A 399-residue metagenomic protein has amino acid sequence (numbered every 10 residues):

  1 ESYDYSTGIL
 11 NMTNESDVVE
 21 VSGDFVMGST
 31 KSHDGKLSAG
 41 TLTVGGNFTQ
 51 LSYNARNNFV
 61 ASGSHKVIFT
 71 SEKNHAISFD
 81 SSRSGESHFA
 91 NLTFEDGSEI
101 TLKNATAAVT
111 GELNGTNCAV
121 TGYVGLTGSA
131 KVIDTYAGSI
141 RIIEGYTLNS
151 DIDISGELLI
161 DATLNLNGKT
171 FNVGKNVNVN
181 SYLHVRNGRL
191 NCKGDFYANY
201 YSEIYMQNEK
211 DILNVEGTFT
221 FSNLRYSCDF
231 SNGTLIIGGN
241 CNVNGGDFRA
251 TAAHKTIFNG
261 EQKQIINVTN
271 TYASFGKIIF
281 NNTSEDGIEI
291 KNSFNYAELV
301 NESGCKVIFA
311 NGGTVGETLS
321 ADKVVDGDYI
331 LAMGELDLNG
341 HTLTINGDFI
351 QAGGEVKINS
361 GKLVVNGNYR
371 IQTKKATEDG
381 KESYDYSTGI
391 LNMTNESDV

Functional and structural regions predicted by a protein language model:
E1-V399: Extracellular beta-strand-rich, repetitive "passenger/adhesive" scaffolds that bind or process carbohydrates
